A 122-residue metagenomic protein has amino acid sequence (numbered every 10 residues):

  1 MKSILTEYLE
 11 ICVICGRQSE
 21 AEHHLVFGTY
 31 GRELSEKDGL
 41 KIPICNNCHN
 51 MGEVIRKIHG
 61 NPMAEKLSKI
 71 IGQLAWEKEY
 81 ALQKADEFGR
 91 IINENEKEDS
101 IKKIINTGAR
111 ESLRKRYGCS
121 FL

Functional and structural regions predicted by a protein language model:
M1-Q18, E36-D38, I42, N46 (+1 more regions): Extended charged
S19-E33: Short recognition patches in nucleic-acid-associated and regulatory proteins
